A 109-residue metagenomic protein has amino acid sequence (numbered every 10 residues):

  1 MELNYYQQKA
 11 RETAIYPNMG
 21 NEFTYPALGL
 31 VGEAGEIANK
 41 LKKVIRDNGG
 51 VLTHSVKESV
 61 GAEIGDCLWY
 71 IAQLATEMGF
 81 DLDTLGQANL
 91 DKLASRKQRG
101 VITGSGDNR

Functional and structural regions predicted by a protein language model:
M1-R109: Flexible "arm" and connector segments at domain edges
